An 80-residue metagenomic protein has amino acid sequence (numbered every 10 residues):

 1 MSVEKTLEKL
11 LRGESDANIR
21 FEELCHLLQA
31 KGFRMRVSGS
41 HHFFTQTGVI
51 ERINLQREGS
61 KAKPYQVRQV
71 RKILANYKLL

Functional and structural regions predicted by a protein language model:
S2-S38, T47-L80: Basic nucleic-acid-binding interfaces
H42-F44: Ser/Thr-rich, low-complexity intrinsically disordered terminal regions
